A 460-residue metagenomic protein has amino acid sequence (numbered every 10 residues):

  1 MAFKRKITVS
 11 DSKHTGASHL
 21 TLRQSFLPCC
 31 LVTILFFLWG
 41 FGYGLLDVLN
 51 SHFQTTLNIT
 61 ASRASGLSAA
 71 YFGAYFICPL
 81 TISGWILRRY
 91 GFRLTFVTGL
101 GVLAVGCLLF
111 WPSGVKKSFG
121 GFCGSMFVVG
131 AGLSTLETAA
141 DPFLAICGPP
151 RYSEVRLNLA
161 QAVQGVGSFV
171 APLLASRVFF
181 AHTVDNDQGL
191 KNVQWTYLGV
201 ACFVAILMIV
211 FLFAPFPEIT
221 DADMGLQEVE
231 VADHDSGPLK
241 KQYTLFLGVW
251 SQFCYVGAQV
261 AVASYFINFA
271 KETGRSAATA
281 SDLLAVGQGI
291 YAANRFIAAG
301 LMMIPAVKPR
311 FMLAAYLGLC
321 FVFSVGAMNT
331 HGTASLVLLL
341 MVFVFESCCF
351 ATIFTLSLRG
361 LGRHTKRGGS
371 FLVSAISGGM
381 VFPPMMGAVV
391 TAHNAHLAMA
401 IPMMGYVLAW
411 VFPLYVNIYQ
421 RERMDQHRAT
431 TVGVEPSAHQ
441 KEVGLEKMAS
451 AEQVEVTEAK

Functional and structural regions predicted by a protein language model:
M1-W39, S236-G237: Cytosolic juxtamembrane N-terminal segment immediately preceding the first transmembrane helix of multi-pass
L27-L57, L136, A140-D141, A171-A175 (+1 more regions): Extracytoplasmic
G40, G101-K116, G318-H331, L414: C-terminal ends and interior cores of transmembrane alpha-helices in multi-pass membrane transporters/permeases
L46-N50, A171-S176, G237-A285, G289: Extracytoplasmic gate region of multi-pass secondary transporters
G66-I86, A285-A298: Central cavity-lining transmembrane alpha-helices of secondary-active solute carriers, predominantly the Major
I77-G120: Conserved MFS/SLC helix-loop-helix module at the cytosolic interface between two early adjacent transmembrane helices
A131-P149, F266, S347-S370: Intracellular juxtamembrane helix-capping segments at the cytosolic ends of symmetry-related transmembrane helices
P150-I219: Helix-loop-helix hairpin linking two adjacent transmembrane segments in secondary transporters
